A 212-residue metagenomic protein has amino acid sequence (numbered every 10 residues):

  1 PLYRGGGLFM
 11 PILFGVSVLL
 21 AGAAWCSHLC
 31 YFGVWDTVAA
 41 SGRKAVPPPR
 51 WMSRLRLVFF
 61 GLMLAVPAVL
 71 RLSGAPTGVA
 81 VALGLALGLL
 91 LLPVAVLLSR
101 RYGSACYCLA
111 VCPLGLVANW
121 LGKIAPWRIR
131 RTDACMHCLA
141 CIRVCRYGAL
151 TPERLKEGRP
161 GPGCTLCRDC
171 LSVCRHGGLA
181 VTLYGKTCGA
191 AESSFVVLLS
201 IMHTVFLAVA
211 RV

Functional and structural regions predicted by a protein language model:
P1-G148, P152-R154, P162, S172 (+1 more regions): Non-ligating segments of multi-cofactor redox enzymes
E157: Donor-sugar nucleotide-binding helix/loop cap in glycosyltransferases
